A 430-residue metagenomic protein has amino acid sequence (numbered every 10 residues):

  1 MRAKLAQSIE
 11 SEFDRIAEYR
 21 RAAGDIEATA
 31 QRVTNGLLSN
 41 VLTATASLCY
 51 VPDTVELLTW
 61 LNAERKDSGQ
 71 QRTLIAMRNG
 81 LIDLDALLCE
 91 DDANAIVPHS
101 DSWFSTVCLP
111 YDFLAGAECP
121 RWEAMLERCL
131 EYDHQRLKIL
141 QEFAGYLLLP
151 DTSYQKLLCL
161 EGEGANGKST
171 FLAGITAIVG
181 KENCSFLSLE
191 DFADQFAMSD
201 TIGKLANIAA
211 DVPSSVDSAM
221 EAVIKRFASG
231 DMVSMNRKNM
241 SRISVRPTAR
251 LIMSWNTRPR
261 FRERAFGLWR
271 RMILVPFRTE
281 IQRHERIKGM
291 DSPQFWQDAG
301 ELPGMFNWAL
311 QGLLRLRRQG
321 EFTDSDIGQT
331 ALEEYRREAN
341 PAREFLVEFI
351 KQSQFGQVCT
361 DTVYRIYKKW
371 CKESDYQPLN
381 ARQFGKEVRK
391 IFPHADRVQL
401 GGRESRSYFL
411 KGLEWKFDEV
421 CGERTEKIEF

Functional and structural regions predicted by a protein language model:
M1-I9: Trp- and S/T/G-rich repeat-edge/linker motifs of beta-rich repeat architectures
S11-F430: Feature primarily recognizes SF3-like P-loop helicase cores of small DNA viruses
